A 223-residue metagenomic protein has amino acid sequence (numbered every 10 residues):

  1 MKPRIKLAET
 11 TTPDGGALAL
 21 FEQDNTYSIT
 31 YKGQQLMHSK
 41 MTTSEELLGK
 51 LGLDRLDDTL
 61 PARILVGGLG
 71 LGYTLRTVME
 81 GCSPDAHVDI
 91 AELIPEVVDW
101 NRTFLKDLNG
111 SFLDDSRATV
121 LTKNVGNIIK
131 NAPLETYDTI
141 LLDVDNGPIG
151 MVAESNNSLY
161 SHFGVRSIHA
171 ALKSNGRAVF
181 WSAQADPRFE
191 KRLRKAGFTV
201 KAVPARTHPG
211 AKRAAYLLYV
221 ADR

Functional and structural regions predicted by a protein language model:
M1-T30: N-terminal auxiliary segments of SAM/dcSAM-dependent transferases
E22-Q23, A221-R223: Active-site beta-strand termini and strand-to-loop segments that position acidic
N25-Y31, D143-P148: Short, basic/glycine-rich phosphate-binding loops at helix/coil junctions that contact nucleotide phosphates
Q35-M37: Short, surface-exposed beta-strand-loop junctions and turns on beta-sheet-rich folds
S39, Y73, R188: Residues that form or flank phosphate/diphosphate-binding pockets in enzymes that use nucleotide phosphates
T42-L172, F180-W181, A196, K201 (+1 more regions): The AdoMet/dcAdoMet-binding core of the Class I SAM-like
G176: Glycine-centered, phosphate/nucleic-acid-interacting loop/turn motifs that mediate DNA/RNA or nucleotide
Q184-A196: Short alpha-helix
